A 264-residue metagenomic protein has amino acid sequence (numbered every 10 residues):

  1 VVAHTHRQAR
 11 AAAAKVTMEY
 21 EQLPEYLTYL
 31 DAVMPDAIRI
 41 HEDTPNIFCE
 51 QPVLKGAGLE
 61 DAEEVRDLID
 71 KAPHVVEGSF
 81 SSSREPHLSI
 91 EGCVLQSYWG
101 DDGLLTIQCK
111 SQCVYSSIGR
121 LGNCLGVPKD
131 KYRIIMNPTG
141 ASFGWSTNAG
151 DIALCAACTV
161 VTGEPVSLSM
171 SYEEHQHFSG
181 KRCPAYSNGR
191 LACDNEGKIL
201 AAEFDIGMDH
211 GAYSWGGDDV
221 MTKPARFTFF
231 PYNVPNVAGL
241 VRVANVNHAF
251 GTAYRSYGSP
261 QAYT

Functional and structural regions predicted by a protein language model:
V1-T264: Structural alpha/beta core scaffold segments of enzyme domains
